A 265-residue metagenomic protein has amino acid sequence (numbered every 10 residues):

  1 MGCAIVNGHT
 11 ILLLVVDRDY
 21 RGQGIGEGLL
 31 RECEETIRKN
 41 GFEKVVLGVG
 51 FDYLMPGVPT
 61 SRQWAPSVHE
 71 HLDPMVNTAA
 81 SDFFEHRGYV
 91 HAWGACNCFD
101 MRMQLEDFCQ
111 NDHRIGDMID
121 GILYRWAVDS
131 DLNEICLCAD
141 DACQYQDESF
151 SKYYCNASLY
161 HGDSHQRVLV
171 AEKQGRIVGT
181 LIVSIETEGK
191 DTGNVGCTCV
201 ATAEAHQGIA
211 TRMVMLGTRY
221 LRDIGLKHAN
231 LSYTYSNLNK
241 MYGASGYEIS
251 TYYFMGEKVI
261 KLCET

Functional and structural regions predicted by a protein language model:
M1-H9, L13-L14, C143-V200: A conserved beta-strand-loop-helix scaffold within acyl/acetyltransferase catalytic domains
T10, D112-S149: Short amphipathic alpha-helix that is part of the acyltransferase structural core
I11, V45-V49, V195, A229-Y233: Conserved hydrophobic beta-strand within the GNAT/NAT acetyltransferase core sheet that lines the active-site cleft
I11-G22, V49-Y53, C197-H206: A short, internal acetyl-CoA/4′-phosphopantetheine-binding micro-motif in the GNAT/acyltransferase core
G22-R38, V200, H206-R219, D223 (+1 more regions): Conserved acetyl-CoA-binding loop-helix of GNAT-fold acetyltransferases
R31-I119, F254-K258: Acyl-donor-binding surface of acyltransferase catalytic domains
F51-M55, T187, N237: Feature marks short, surface-exposed loop/turn motifs that line or immediately flank catalytic pockets and channel
V214, S236-L238, I260: Short glycine/proline-centered loop/turn elements that form peptide/ligand docking sites
